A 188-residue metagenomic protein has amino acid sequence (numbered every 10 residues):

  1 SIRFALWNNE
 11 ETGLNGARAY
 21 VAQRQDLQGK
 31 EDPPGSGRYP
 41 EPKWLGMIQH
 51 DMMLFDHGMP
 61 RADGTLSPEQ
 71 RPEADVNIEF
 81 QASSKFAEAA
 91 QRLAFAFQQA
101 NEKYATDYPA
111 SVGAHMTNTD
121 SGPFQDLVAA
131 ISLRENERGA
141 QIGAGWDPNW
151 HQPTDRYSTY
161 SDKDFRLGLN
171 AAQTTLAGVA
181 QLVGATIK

Functional and structural regions predicted by a protein language model:
S1-I2: An often Trp-containing, charged/polar helix-loop segment at the C-terminal end of enzyme catalytic cores
L6-N8, R134-E135: Residue-level recognition of beta-strand->loop/alpha-helix junctions
W7-D120: Metal-dependent peptidase/peptidase-like ectodomains
D26, A130, Q181-A185: Short, well-ordered loop/turn and helix-capping segments at boundaries between secondary-structure elements and domains
M52, E135, Q152: Active-site donor-binding loop signature of nucleotide-sugar glycosyltransferases
Q98, G122-Q125, L176-V179: Generic hydrophobic alpha-helical scaffold/packing signal
H115-W146: Short glycine-rich, acidic/polar surface loops and turns
G139-K188: His/Asp/Glu-rich mid-to-C-terminal helical/loop segments that flank catalytic regions of hydrolases
